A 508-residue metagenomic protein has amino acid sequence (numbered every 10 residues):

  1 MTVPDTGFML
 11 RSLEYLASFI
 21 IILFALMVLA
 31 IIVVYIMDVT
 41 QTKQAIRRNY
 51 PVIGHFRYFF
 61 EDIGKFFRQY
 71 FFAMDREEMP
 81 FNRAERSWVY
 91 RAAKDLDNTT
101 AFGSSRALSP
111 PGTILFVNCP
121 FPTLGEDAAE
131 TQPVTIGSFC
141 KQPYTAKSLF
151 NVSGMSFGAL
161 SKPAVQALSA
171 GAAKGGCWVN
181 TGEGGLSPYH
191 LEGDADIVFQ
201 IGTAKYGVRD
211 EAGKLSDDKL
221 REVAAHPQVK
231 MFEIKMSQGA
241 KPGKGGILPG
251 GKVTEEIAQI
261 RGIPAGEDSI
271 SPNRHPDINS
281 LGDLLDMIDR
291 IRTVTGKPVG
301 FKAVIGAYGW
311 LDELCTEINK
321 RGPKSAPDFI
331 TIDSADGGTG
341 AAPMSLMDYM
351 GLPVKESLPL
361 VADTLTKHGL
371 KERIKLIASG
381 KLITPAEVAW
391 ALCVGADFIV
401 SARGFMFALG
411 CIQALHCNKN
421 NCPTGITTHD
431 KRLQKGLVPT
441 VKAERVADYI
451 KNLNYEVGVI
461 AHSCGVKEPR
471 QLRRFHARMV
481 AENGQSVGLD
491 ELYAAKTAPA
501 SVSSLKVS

Functional and structural regions predicted by a protein language model:
T2-F150, G154-W178, G184-D194, F199-A240 (+2 more regions): Conserved, well-structured core domains of diverse proteins
G176, H226-P249, Y308, E313-D328 (+1 more regions): Carboxylate/His-rich catalytic cores and anion/metal-binding grooves
G182-G184, K297-K302, P327, K371 (+1 more regions): Flexible, glycine/charged-enriched surface loops at secondary-structure junctions
F199, K205-G207, G250-I278, G340-K355 (+1 more regions): Glycine-rich tight-turn/loop motif centered on a GG-T
R209-M236, P353, A362-D363, I374 (+7 more regions): Phosphate/diphosphate-binding loops
H226-R261, Q413-R432, V457: Mobile "lid/hinge" segments at catalytic clefts and subdomain interfaces of large enzymes
I270-Q434: Glycine-rich phosphate/ribose-binding loops and adjacent secondary-structure elements that form binding surfaces
C411-R474: Active-site or pore-adjacent capping/gating segments
